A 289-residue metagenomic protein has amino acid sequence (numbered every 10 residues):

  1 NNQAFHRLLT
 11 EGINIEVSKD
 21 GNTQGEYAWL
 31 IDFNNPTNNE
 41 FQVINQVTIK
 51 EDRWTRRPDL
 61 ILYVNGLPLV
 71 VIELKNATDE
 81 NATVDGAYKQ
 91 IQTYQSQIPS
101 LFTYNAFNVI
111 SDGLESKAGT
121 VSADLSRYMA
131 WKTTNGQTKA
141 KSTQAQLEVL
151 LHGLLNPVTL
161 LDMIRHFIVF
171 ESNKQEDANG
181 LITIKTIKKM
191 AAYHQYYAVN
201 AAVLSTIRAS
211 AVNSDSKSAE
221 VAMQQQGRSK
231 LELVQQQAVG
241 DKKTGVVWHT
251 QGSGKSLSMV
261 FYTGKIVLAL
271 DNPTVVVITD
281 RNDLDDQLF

Functional and structural regions predicted by a protein language model:
N1-T274, D283-Q287: ATP-dependent helicase/translocase motor core
V277: Conserved SAM-binding loop
D280: Conserved H-loop
